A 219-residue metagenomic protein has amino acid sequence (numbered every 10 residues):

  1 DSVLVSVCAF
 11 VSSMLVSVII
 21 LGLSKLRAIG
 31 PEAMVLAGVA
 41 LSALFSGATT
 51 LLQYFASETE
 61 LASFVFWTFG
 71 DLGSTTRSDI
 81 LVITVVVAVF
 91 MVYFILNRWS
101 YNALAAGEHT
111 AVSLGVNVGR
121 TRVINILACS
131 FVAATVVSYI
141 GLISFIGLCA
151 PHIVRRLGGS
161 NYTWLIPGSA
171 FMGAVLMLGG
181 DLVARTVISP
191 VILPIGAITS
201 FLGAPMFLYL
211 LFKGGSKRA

Functional and structural regions predicted by a protein language model:
D1-A219: Alpha-helical transmembrane segments in inner-membrane proteins
